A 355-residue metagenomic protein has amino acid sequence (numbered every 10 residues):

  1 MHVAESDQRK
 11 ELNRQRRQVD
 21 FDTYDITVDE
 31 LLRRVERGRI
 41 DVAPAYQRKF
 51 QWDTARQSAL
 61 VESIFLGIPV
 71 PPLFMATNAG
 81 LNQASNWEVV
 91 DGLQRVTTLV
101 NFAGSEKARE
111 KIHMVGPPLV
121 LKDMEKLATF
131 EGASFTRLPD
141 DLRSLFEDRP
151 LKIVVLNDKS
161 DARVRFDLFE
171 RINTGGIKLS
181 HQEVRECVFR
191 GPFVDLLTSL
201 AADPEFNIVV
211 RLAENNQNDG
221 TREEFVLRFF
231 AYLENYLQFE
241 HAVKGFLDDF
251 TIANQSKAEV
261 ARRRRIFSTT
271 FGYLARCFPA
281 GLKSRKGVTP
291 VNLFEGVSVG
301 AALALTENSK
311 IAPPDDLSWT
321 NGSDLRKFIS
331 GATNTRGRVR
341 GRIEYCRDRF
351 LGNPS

Functional and structural regions predicted by a protein language model:
H2-R33, I40-K244, S323-T333, S355: Basic- and aromatic-enriched surface patches that contact anionic nucleotides/nucleic acids
F21-Y24, Y236-E240, S256-F267, S318 (+2 more regions): Intrinsic-disorder-associated interaction segments
L32-R39, P44-A45, L197-T198, A202 (+1 more regions): Generic detector of solvent-exposed, compositionally biased contiguous segments
F102, Y232-Y236, A253, R276 (+3 more regions): Amphipathic alpha-helical interaction surfaces
P192-F193, N207-R211, S268-F271, R336-I343: Short alpha-helical linear motifs
F239-R276, L282, K286, L293: Small-residue-rich helix-loop
Y273-L325: C-terminal hydrophobic structural anchor segments that stabilize assembly/packing rather than catalytic chemistry
W319-S355: Eukaryote-biased recognition of C-terminal alpha-helical segments
